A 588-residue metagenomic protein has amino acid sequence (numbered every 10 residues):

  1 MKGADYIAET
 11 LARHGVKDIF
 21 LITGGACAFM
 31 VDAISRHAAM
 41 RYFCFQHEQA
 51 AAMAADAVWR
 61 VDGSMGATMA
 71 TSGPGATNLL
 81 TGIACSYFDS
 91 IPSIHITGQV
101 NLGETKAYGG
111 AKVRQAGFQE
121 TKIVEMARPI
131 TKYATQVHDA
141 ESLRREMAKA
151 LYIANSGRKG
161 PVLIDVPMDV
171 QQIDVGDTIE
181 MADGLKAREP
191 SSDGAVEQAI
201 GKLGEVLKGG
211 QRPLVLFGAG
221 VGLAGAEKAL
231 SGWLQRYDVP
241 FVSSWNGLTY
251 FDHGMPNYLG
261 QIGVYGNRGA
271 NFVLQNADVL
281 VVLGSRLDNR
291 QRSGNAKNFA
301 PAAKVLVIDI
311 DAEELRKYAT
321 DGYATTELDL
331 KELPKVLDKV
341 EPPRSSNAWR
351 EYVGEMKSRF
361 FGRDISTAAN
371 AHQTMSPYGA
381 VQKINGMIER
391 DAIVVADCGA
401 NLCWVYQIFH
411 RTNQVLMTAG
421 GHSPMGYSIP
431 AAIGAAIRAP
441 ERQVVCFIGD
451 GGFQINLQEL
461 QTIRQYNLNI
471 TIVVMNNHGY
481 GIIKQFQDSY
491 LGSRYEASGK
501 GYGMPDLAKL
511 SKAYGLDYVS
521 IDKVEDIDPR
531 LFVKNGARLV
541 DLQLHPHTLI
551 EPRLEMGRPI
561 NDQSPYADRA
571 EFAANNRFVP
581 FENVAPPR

Functional and structural regions predicted by a protein language model:
M1-R344, M387-R390, I470-I472: N-terminal alpha/beta PP-like core and its mobile active-site loop of ThDP/TPP-dependent enzymes
A4-A8, A12-G15, I22-G25, M30-H37 (+4 more regions): Active-site diphosphate/adenylate-binding microenvironment
A26, A51, G75-N78, I123 (+5 more regions): Catalytic-loop motifs flanking and including active-site residues across diverse enzymes
C27, E48-M53, N401-C403, K523-I527: Short acidic loop-to-helix transition motifs that present clustered carboxylates
I96, K106-F118, V264, R316-Y318 (+3 more regions): Thiamine diphosphate
I130, K383-A392, S511-L516: A structural motif corresponding to the C-terminal end of an alpha-helix and its immediate exit/capping segment
H138-E141, T178, K202, A302-C398 (+3 more regions): Phosphate/pyrophosphate-binding active-site segments
L163, V307, V395, F447-I448: Generic enzyme active-site microenvironment
